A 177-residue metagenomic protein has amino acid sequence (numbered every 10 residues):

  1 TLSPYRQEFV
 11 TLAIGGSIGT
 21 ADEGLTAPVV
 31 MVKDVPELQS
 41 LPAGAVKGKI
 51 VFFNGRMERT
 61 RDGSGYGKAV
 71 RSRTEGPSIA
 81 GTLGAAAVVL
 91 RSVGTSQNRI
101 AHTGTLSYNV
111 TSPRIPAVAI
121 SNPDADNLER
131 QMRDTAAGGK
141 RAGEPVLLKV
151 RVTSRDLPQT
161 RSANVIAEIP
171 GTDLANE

Functional and structural regions predicted by a protein language model:
T1-E8, A85, L90-S107, P123 (+1 more regions): Protein/peptide-recognition domains central to ubiquitin and immune signaling
T1-I50, N54-D62: Noncatalytic luminal/extracellular "stalk/propeptide" segments of secretory-pathway proteins
G16-T20, A27-V32, L41, R61-P77 (+2 more regions): Second-shell loop/turn segments in exported
V32-V35, F53-M57, L90-G94, I120-P123 (+2 more regions): Active-site-proximal beta-strand/loop segments in catalytic clefts of secreted hydrolases
L41-V46, E75-A86, T103-N109, T172: Mature extracellular/periplasmic domains of secretome proteins
A43-A45, K49-R71, P77, S92 (+1 more regions): Catalytic-core environment of secreted peptidases
T82, A86, Y108-N164: Long, well-ordered, tryptophan-enriched scaffold segments
